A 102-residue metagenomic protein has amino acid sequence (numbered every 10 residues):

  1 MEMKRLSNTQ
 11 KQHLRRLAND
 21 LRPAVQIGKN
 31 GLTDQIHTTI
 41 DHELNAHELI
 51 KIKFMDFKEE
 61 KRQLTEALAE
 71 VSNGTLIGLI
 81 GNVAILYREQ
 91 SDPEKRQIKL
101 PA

Functional and structural regions predicted by a protein language model:
E2-A102: Positively charged, polar, low-complexity stretches
